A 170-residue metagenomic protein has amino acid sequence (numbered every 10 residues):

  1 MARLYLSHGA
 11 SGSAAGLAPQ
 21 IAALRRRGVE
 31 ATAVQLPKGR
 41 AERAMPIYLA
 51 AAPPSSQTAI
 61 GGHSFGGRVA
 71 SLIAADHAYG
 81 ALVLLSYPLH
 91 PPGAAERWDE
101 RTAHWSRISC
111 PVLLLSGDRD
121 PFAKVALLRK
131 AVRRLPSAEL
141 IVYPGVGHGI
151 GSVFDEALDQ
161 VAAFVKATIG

Functional and structural regions predicted by a protein language model:
M1-A59, H63-L72, R101-A103, V153: Serine-hydrolase catalytic machinery in alpha/beta-hydrolase-like enzymes
Y5-G9, S86, S116: The conserved beta1-alpha1 loop
A15, P121-L127: Conserved alpha/beta-hydrolase "acid-adjacent" motif
T32, R133-G149: Catalytic histidine neighborhood in serine/cysteine hydrolases with alpha/beta-hydrolase-type architecture
A78-P92: A conserved short beta-strand
R107-S109, L114-S116, D120: Short beta-strand/loop motif that positions the catalytic acidic residue of the alpha/beta-hydrolase fold
D118-A123, G149: Acidic catalytic loop of the alpha/beta-hydrolase fold
V146-L158: Catalytic histidine-centered segment of alpha/beta-hydrolase-like enzymes
